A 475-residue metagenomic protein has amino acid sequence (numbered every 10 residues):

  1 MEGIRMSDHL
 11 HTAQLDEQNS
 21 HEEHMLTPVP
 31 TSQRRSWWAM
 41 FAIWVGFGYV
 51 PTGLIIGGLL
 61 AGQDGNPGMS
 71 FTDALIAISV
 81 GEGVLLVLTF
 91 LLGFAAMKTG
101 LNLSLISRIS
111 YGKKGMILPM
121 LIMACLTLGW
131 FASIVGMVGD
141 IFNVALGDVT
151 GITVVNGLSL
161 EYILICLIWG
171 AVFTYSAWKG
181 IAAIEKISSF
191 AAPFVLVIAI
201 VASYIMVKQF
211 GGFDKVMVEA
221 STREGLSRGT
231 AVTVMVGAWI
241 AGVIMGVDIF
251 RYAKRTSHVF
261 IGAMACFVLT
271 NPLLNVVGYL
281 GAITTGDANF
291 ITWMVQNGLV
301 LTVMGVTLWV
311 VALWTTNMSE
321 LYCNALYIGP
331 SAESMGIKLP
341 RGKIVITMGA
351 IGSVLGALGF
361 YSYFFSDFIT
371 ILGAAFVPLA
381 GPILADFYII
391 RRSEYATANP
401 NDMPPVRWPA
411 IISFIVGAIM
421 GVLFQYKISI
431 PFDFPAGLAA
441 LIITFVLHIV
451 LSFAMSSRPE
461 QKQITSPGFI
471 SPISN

Functional and structural regions predicted by a protein language model:
E2-T72, G225-V232, R251-H258, M455-N475: Membrane-interface "cap" regions at the ends of multi-pass membrane proteins
R35-L54, S203-Q209, V218-G281, L299-E320 (+1 more regions): Hydrophobic, membrane-embedded alpha-helices of multi-pass small-molecule transporters
L59-G93, G115-M120, F267-V268, A439 (+1 more regions): Extracellular loop-to-transmembrane helix junctions
G62-G65, G93-F94, S110, L118 (+6 more regions): Membrane-water interface regions at transmembrane-helix termini and the short interhelical loops of multi-pass membrane
M120, V149-K179, P193-S203, S227-M245 (+3 more regions): Transmembrane alpha-helical segments of multi-pass small-molecule transport proteins
V135, G139-V144, P193-E219, M235-W239 (+3 more regions): Hydrophobic alpha-helical segments and their helix-loop junctions in multi-pass secondary transporters
L164-M206, F260-F267, F368-G381, A440-T444: Membrane-interface loop-to-helix entry segments
L379-L447, A454, R458-N475: C-terminal membrane-solvent junction of multi-pass transporters and transport-like membrane proteins
